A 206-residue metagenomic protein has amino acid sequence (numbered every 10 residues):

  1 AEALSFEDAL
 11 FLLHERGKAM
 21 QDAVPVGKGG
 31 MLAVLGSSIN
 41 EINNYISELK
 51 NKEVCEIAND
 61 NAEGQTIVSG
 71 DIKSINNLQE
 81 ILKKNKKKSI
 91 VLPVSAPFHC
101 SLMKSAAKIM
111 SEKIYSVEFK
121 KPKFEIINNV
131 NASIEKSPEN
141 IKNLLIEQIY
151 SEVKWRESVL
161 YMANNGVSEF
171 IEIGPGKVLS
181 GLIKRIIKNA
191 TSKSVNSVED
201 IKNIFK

Functional and structural regions predicted by a protein language model:
A1-S151: Alpha/beta catalytic cores of group-transfer enzymes, especially the acyltransferase/condensing modules of polyketide
E112-K206: Acyltransferase/transacylase module recognition
